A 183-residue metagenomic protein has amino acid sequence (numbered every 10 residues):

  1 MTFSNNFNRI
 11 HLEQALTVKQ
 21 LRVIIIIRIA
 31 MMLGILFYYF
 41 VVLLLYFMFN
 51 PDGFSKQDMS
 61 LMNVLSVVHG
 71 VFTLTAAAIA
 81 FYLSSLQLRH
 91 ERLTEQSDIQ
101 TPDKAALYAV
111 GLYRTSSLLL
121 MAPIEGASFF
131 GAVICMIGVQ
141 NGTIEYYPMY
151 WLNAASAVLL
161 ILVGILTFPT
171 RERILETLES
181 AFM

Functional and structural regions predicted by a protein language model:
M1-V41, E176-M183: Cytosolic-side membrane-entry/anchor segment at the start of a transmembrane helix
I24-V71: Long, highly hydrophobic alpha-helical transmembrane signal-anchor segments
I25-G34, S117-S128: Select subsegments of transmembrane alpha-helices in polytopic membrane proteins, especially boundary-proximal
Y38, A122-T143: Alpha-helical transmembrane segments and their membrane-interface junctions in multi-pass membrane proteins
N50-P51, K56-M59, I134-W151: Helix-coil boundary and interhelical linker segments in multi-pass alpha-helical membrane proteins
A76-S97, T170: Membrane-water interface of transmembrane alpha-helices
Q96-S117: Short membrane-interface loop/juxtamembrane segments of multi-pass integral membrane proteins
G142-M183: Alpha-helical transmembrane segments and their immediate juxtamembrane interface regions
